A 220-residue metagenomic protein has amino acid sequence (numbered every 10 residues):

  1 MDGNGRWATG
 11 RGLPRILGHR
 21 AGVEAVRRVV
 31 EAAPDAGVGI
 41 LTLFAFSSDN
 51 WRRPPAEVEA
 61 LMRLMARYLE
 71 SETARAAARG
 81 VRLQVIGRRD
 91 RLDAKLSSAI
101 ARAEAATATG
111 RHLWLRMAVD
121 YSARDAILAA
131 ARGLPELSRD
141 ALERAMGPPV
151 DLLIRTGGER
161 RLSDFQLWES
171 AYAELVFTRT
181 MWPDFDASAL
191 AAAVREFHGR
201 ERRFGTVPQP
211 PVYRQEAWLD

Functional and structural regions predicted by a protein language model:
M1-D220: Flexible, compositionally biased loop and terminal segments
